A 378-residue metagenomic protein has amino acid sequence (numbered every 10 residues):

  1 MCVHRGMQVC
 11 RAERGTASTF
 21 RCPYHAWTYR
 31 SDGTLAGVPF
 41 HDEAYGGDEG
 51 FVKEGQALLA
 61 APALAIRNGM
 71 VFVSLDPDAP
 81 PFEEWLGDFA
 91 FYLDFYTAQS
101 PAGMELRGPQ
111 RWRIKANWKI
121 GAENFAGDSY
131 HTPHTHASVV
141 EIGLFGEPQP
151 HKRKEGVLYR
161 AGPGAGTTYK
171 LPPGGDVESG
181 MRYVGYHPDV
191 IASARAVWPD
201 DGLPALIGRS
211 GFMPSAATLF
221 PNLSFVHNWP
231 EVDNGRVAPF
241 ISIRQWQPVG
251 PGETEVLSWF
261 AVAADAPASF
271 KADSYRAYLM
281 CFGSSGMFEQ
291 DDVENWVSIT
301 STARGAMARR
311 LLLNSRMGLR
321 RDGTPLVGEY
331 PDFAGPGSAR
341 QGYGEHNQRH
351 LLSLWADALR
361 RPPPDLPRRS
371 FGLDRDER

Functional and structural regions predicted by a protein language model:
M1-P77, P81-F91: Rieske [2Fe-2S] iron-sulfur-binding domain
P62-I66, M70-R378: C-terminal catalytic domain of Rieske-type non-heme iron oxygenases
